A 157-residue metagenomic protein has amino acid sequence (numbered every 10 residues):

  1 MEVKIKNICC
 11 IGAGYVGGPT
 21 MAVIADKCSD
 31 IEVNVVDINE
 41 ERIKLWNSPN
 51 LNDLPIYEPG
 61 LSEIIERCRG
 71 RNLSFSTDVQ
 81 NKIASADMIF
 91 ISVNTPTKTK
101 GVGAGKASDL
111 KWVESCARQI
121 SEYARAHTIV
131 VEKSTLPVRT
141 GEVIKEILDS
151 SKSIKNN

Functional and structural regions predicted by a protein language model:
E2-I5, C28-E32, I38-M88, T95-A107 (+1 more regions): Conserved N-terminal Rossmann-fold NAD(P) cofactor-binding segment
I5-N7, H127: Phosphate-coordination loops involved in phosphoryl transfer and adenosine-cofactor binding
C10-G12: Conserved N-terminal Rossmann-fold NAD(P)-binding element of oxidoreductases
V16: Hydrophobic/small residue at the entry helix of a nucleotide-binding pocket
M21, A25-K27: Gly/Ala-rich phosphate-binding loop of Rossmann-like dinucleotide-binding domains, activating on the conserved
I91-S92, K133: Short, well-ordered coil/turn residues at beta-beta hairpins and beta-strand->alpha-helix junctions within
T97-N157: Rossmann-like NAD(P)(H) cofactor-binding subdomain of soluble oxidoreductases
